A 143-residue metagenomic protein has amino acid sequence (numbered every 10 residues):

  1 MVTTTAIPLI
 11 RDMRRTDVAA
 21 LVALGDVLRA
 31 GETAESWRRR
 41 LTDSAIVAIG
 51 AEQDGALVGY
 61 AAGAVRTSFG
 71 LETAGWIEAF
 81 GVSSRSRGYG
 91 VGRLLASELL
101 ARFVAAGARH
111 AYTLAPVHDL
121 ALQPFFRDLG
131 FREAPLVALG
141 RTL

Functional and structural regions predicted by a protein language model:
T3, P8, D12-E72, E78 (+4 more regions): Acetyl-CoA-dependent GNAT
R14-D17, S83, D119: Acidic/polar helix N-cap motif
Y60, P116-V117: Short amphipathic helical patch at the helix-1/turn junction of helix-turn-helix
V82, G88-A101, D128: Conserved acetyl-CoA-binding loop-helix of GNAT-fold acetyltransferases
R93, V117-P135: Conserved active-site alpha-helix within GNAT-family acetyltransferase domains
F103-A115: Conserved GNAT acetyl-CoA-binding A-motif
L139: Minor-groove-contacting beta-hairpin "wing" of winged helix-turn-helix DNA-binding domains
